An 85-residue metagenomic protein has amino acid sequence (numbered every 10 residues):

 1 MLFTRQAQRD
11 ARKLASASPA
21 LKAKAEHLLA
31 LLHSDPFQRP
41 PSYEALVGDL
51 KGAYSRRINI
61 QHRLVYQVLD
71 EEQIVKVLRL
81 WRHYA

Functional and structural regions predicted by a protein language model:
M1-L2, L14-A15, S34-F37: Short hydrophobic/aromatic-rich motifs at helix boundaries and adjacent loops
L2, A20-K24, P41: Alpha-helix N-cap and coil->helix boundary residues
R9-E26, V47, R56-R63, Q67-A85: Enriched for short, Lys/Arg-rich terminal
A30-R57: A short, surface-exposed loop/turn module that caps and links secondary-structure elements
